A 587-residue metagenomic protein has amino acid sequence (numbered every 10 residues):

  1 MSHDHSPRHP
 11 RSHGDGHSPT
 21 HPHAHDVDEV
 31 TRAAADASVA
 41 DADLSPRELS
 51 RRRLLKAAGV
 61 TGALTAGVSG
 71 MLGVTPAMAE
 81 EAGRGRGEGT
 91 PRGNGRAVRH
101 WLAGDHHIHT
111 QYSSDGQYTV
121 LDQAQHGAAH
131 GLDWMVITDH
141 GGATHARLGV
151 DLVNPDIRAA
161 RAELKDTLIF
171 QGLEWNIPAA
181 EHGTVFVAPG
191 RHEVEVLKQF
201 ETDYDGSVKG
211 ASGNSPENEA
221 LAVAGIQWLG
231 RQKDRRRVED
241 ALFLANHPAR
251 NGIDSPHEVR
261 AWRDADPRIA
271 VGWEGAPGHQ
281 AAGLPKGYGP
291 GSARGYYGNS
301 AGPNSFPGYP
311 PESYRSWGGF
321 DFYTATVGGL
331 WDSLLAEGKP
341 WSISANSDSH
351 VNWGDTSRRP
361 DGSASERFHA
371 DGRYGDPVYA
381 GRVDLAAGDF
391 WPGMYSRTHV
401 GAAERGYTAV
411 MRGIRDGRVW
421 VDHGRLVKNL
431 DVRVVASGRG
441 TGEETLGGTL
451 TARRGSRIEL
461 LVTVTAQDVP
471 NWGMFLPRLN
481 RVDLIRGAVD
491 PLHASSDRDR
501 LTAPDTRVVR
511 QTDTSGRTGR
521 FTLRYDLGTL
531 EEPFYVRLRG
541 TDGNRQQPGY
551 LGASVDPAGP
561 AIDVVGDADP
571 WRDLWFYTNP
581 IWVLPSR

Functional and structural regions predicted by a protein language model:
M1-S50, L64-G67, T75-M78: N-terminal secretory signal peptides
H5, R11, H21-H25, R32 (+7 more regions): C-terminal functional module detector
A58-A63: Sec-dependent signal peptide hydrophobic core
A82-A261, A325-T326, N346, Q547-G549 (+3 more regions): A metal-dependent hydrolase metal-coordination microenvironment
T144-L152, P285-G289, G318-G319: Short, flexible/disordered intra-domain loops and linkers
V185-V187, N251-A270, V351-A370: Substrate-binding cleft/loops of secretory-pathway carbohydrate-active enzymes
R191-T202, W262-A281, A364-V383, H399-A403: Acidic, His- and aromatic-enriched active-site or binding-groove loops in soluble protein domains that engage sugars
Q199-G213, K286-S316: A solvent-exposed, charged loop/short amphipathic helix patch at secondary-structure junctions
